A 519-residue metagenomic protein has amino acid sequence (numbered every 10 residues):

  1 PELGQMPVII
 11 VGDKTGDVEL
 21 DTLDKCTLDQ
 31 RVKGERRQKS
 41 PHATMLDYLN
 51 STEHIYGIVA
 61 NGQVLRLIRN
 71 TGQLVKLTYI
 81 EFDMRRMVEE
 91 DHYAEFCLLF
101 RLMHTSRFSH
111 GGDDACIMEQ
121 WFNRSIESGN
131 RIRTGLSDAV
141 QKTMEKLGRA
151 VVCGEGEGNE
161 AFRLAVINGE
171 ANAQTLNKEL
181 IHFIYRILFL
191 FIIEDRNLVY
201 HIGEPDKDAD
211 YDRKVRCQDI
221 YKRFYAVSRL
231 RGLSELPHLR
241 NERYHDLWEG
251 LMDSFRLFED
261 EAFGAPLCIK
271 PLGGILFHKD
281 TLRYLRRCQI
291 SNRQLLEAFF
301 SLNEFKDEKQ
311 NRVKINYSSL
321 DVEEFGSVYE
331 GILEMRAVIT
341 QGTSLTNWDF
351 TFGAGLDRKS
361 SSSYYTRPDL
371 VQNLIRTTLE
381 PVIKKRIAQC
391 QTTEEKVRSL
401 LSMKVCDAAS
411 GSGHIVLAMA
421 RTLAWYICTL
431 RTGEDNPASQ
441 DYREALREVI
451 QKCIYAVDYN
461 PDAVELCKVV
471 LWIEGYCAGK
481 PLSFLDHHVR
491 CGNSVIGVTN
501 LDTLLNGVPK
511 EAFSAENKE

Functional and structural regions predicted by a protein language model:
P1-I55, T134: A short, conserved, highly charged catalytic patch centered on acidic carboxylates
E2, Q440-D441, A445-E448: Catalytic cores of nucleotide-enabled group-transfer and carboxylate-activating enzymes in metabolic and assembly-line
L23, K33-E35, Q63, Q73 (+4 more regions): Preference for the N-terminal adenyl/adenosyl cofactor-binding alpha/beta module
Y48-I68, F183: Elongated alpha-helical scaffolds
T52-Y56, Q63, I450-C453, S483-H487: Short glycine-/polar-rich loops that comprise or flank the Walker A/P-loop and associated switch/sensor motifs
D113-Q120, G135, G497-E519: Basic, amphipathic N-terminal segments
N460, A478-V495: S-adenosyl-L-methionine
C467: Conserved SAM-binding loop
